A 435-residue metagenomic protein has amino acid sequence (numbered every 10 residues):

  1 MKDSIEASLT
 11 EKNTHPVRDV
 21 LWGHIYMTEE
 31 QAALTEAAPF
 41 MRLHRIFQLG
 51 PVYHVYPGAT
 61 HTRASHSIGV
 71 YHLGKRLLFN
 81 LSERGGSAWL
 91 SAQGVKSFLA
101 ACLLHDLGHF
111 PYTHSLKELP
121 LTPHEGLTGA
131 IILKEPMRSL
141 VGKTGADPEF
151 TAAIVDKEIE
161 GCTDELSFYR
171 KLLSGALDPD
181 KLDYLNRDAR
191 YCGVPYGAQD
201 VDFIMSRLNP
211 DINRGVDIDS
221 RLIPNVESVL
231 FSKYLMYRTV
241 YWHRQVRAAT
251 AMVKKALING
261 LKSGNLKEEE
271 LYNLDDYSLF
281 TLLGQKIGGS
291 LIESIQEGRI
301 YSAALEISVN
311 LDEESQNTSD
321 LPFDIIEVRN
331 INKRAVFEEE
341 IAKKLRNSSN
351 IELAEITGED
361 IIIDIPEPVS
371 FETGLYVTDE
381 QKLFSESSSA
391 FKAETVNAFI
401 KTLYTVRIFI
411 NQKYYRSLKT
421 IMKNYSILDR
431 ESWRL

Functional and structural regions predicted by a protein language model:
M1-S97, P111-L435: Histidine-centered, transition-metal-coordinating active-site segments
S97, C102-L103: Elongated alpha-helical scaffolds
L104, G108-H109: Short active-site segment of divalent metal-dependent hydrolases/proteases that encodes the spacing between
